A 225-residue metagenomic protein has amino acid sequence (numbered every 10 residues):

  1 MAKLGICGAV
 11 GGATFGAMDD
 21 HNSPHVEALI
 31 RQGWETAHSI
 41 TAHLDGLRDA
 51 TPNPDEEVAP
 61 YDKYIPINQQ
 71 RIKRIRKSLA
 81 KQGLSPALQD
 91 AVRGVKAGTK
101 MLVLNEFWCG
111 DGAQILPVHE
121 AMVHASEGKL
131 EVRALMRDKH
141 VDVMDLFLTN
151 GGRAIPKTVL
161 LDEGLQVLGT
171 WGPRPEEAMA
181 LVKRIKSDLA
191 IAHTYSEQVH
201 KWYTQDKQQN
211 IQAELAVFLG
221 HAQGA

Functional and structural regions predicted by a protein language model:
A2-A97, A121, D145-L148, L168-A225: Non-globular targeting/processing and membrane-anchoring segments
P86-L88, P117, D138, D142: Short acidic (Asp/Glu) patches
R93-F107: Hydrophobic/aromatic-rich structural module bridging two neighboring secondary-structure elements via a short loop
A97-T99, V118-L135: Conserved helix-turn-beta segment immediately C-terminal to the redox Cys motif in thioredoxin-like folds
L102-E106, G128-V143: Thiol-based oxidoreductase modules, predominantly thioredoxin-like and allied folds used for disulfide exchange
F107-Q114: Conserved redox-active cysteine motifs that mediate thiol-disulfide chemistry, especially di-cysteine Cys-X(1-2)-Cys
L116-V123, I155-V159: Short, well-ordered alpha-helical packing segments
A134-K157, L161-G164, K186: Thioredoxin-like thiol-disulfide oxidoreductase module
